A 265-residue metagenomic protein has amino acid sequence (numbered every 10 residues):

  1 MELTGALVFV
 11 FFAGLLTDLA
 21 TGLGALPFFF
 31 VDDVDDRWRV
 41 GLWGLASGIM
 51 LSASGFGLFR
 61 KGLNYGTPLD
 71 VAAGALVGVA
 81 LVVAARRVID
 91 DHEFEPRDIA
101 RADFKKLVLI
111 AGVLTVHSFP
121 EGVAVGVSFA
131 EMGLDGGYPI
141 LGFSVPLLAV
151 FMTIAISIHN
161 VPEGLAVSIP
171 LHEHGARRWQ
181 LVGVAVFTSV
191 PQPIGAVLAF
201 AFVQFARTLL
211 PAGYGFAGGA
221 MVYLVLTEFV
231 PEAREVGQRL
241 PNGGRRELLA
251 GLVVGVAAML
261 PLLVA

Functional and structural regions predicted by a protein language model:
M1-A265: Intrinsically disordered, metal-sensing/regulatory segments
